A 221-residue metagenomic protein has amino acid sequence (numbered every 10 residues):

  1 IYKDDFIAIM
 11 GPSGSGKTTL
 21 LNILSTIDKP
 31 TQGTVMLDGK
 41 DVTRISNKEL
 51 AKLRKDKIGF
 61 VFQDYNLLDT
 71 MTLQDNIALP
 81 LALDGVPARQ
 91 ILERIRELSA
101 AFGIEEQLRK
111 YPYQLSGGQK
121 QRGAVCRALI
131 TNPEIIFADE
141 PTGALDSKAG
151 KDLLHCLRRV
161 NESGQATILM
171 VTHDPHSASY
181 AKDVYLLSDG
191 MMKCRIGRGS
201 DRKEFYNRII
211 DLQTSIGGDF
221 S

Functional and structural regions predicted by a protein language model:
I1-L187: ABC family nucleotide-binding domain
M191-S215: Conserved beta-strand-loop-alpha-helix hinge in the C-terminal portion of ABC ATPase nucleotide-binding domains
